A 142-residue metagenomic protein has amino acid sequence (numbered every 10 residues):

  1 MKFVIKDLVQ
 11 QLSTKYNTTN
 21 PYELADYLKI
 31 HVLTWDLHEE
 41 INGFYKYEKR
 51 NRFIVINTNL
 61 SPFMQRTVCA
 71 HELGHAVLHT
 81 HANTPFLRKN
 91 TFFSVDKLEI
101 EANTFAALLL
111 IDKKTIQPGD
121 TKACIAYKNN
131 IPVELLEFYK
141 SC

Functional and structural regions predicted by a protein language model:
M1-C142: Active-site hotspot residues in diverse enzymes, especially metal/ion-binding acidic/histidine motifs
